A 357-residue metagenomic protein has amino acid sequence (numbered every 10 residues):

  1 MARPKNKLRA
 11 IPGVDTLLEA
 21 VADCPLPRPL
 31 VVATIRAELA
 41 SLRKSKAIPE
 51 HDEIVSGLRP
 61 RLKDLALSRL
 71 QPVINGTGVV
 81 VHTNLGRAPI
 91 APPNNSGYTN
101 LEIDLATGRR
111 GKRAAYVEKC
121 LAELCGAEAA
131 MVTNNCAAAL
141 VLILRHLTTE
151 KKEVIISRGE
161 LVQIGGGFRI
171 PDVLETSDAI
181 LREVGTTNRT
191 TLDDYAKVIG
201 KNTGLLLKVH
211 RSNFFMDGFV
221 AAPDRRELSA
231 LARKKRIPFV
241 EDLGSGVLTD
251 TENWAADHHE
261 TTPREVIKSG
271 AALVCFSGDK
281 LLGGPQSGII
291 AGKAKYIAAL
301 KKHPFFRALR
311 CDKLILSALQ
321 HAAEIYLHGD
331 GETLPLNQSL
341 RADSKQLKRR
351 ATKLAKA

Functional and structural regions predicted by a protein language model:
M1-K63: Long amphipathic alpha-helical segments
I11-P12, I74-G78, L282-P285: Short Gly/Ser/Thr- and Asp/Glu-enriched loop/turn motifs at secondary-structure junctions
L30, I48-D52, R69-P72, R236-V240 (+3 more regions): Flexible, glycine/charged-enriched surface loops at secondary-structure junctions
I35-R36, A40, G76-T77, R87-G108: Glycine-rich phosphate-binding segment of PLP-dependent enzymes
I48-I90: Long amphipathic N-terminal alpha/beta scaffold segment
A66-G76, T99-K112, A129-A130: Short, flexible active-site-proximal loops enriched in glycine and acidic residues
G108-Y326, A355: Conserved PLP-enzyme active-site core in the AAT-like
I315-L316, Q320, E324-A357: Conserved PLP-dependent catalytic core of the aminotransferase class-I/II
